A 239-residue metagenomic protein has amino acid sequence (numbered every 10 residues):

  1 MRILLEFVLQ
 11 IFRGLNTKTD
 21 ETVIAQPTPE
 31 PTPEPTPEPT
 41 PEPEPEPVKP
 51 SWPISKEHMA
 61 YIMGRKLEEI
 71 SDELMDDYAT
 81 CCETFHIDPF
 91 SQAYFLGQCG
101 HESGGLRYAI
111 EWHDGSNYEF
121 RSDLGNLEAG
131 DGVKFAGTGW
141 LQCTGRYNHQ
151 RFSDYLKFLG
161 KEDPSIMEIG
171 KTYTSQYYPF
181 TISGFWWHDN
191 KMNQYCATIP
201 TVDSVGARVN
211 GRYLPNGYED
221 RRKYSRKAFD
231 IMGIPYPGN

Functional and structural regions predicted by a protein language model:
M1-Q10: Short, intrinsically disordered N-terminal pre-domain segments
I3, G14-T80: N-terminal export signals and maturation junctions of secreted/periplasmic proteins
L9, A79, L96-C99, S153 (+4 more regions): Non-transmembrane alpha-helical segments in soluble domains of secreted/periplasmic/extracellular proteins
P47-D77, A93-W187: Peptidoglycan-targeting cell-wall enzymes and recognition modules
E83-D88, P164-T174, C196-A197: Short, mixed-charge amphipathic alpha-helical segments
F85-F95, Y108-E111, N193-G206, P237: Surface-exposed patches in mature extracellular/periplasmic domains of secreted proteins
C99-E102, C196-G217: Acidic helix/loop microenvironments that form the catalytic cleft of cell-wall polysaccharide enzymes
R208-E219, K223-N239: Low-complexity, Gly/Ser/Thr/Pro-rich intrinsically disordered linker/tail segments
